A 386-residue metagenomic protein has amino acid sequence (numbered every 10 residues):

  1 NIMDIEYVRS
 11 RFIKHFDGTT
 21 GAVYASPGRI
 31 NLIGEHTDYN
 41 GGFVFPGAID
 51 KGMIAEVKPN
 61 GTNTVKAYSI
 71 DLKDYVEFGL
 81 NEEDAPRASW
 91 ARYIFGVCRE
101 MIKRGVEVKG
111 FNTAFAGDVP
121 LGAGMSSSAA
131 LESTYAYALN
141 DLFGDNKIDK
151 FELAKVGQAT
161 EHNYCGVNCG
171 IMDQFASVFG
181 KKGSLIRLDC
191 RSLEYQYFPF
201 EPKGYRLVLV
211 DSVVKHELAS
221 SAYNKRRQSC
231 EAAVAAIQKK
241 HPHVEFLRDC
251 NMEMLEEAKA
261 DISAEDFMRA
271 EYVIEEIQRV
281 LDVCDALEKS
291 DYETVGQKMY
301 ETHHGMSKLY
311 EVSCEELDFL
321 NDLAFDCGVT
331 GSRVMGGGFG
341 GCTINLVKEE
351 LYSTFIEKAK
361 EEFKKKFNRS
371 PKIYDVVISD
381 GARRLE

Functional and structural regions predicted by a protein language model:
I2-R29, I54-R87, S184-G331, L346-E386: C-terminal nucleotide
I2-Y24, I30, G34, Y39 (+6 more regions): Gly/Ser-rich oxyanion-binding loop with an adjacent helix/lid that shapes the negatively charged ligand pocket
G41-A48, R226-R227: Short Gly/aromatic-enriched secondary-structure transition segments
P46-A48, E56-P59, G105: Short, charge-rich binding segments
I49, C98, A136, E231-V234: Short, amphipathic alpha-helical segments that act as regulatory/interfacial helices in nucleotide-processing proteins
A130, C342-L346: FabD-like malonyl-/acyl-CoA
